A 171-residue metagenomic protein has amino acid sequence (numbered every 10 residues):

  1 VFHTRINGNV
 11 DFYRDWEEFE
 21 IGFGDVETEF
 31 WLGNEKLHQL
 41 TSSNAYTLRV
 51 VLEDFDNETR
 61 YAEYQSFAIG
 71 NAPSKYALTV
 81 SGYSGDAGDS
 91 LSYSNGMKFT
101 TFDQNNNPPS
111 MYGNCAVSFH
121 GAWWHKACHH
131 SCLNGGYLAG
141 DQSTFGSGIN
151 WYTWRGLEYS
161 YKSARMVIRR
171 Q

Functional and structural regions predicted by a protein language model:
V1-Q171: Mature extracellular or lumenal effector domains of secreted proteins and single-pass membrane receptors/adhesion
